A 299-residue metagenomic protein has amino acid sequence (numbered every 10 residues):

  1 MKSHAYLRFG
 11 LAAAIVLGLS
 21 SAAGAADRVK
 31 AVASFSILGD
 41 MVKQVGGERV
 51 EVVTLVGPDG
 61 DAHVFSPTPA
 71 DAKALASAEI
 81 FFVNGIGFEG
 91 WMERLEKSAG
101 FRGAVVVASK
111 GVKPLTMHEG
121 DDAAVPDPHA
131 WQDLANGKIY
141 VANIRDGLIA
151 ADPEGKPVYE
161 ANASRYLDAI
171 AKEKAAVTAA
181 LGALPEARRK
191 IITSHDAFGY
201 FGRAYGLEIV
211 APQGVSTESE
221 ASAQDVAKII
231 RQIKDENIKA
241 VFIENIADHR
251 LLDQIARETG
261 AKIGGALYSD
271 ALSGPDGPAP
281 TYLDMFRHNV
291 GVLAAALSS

Functional and structural regions predicted by a protein language model:
M1, A22-G24: Basic/polar N-terminal segments that are highly enriched at the extreme N-terminus, encompassing both cleavable
M1-L11: Bacterial N-terminal signal peptides that target proteins for export
H4, A14-I15, R28: Detector for intrinsically disordered, low-structure N-terminal pre-sequences
G10-S20: Bacterial N-terminal signal peptides
A25-S299: Extracytoplasmic metal-acquisition and chelation regions
